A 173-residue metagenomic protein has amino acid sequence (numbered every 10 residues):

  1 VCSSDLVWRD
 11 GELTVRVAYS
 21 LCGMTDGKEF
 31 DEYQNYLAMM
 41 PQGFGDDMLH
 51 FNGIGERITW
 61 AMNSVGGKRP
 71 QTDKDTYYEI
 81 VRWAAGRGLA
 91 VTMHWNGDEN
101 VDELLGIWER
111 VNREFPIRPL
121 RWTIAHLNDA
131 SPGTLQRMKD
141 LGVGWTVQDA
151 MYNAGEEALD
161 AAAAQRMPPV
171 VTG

Functional and structural regions predicted by a protein language model:
V1-S3: Short, small-residue-biased leader/transition segments that mark boundaries at the very start of proteins
D5-D102, G106, R110, R137-A150: Metal-coordinating catalytic core of metallo-dependent amide/deamination hydrolases
D26-D31, A125-P132: Active-site glycine- and acidic-residue-rich loops that bind and position anionic ligands or nucleotide-like cofactors
D47-M48, R118-R121: Short acidic capping loops at alpha-helix termini that bridge into adjacent secondary structure
S64-D73, T123, L159-V171: Glycine-rich tight-turn/loop motif centered on a GG-T
H94, R121-W122, H126: Histidine-centered active-site/metal-ligand motif
V111-P116: Alpha-helix termini
D129-G173: Active-site-adjacent C-terminal substructures of enzyme catalytic domains
